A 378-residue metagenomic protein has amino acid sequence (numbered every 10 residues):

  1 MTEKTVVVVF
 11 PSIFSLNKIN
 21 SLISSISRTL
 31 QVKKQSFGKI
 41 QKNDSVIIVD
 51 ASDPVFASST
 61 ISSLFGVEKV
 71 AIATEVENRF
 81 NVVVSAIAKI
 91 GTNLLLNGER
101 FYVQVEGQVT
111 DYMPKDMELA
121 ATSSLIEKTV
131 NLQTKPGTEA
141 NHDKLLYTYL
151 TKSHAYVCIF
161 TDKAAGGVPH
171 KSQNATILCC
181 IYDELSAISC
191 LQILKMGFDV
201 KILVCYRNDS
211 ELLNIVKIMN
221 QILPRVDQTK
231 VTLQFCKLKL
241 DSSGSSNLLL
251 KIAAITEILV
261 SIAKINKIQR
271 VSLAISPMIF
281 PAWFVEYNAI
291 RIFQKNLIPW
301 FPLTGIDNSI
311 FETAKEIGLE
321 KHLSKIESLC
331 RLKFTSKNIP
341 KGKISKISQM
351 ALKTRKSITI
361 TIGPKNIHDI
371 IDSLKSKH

Functional and structural regions predicted by a protein language model:
M1-T232, K375-H378: RNA-binding accessory domains that recognize and position tRNA/RNA substrates
L125, Q133, K163-P169, Q173-N174 (+2 more regions): Active-site adenylate/phosphate-handling loop in enzymes that bind or generate adenylated species
Y147, F235-K237, L273: Extended hydrophobic secondary-structure segments that form protein cores and membrane-embedded regions
K152, K239, P277: Active-site-proximal loop/turn and secondary-structure-junction residues that shape catalytic pockets, frequently
L185, C190-I193, A351-H378: A cross-taxonomic marker for long C-terminal extensions/tails that follow the last structured domain
I202, T232-K237, L297-W300: Conserved beta-strand scaffold positions in the cores of enzyme catalytic domains, especially in NTP/NDP-utilizing
I215-I222, L238-L240, I258, I292: Active-site pocket-lining/capping segments in soluble small-molecule metabolic enzymes
L223-A254: S-adenosyl-L-methionine
